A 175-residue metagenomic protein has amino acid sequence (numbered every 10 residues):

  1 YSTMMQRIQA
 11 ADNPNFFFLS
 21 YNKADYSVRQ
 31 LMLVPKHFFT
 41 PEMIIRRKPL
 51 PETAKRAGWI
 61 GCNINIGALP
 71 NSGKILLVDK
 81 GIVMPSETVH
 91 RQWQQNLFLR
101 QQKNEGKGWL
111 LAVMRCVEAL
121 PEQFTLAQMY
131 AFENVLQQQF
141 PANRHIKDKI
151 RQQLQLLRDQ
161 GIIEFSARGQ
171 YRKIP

Functional and structural regions predicted by a protein language model:
Y1-N22: Basic, glycine-/proline-tolerant helical and adjacent loop/strand elements that line or dock onto nucleic-acid
P14-N15, N22-L31, H37-F38: Protein-protein interaction interfaces in oligomeric scaffolds, predominantly long amphipathic alpha-helices
V34-M114: Long, low-complexity, charged/polar intrinsically disordered regions in eukaryotic proteins
E118-A127: Short capping segments at the starts of secondary-structure elements
Q128-F132: A short acidic, leucine-rich amphipathic alpha-helix
N134-I150: Short, positively charged loop/turn segments that connect secondary-structure elements
L154-R168: A short, conserved structural fragment
R168-P175: Short, cationic-aromatic polyanion-contact patches
